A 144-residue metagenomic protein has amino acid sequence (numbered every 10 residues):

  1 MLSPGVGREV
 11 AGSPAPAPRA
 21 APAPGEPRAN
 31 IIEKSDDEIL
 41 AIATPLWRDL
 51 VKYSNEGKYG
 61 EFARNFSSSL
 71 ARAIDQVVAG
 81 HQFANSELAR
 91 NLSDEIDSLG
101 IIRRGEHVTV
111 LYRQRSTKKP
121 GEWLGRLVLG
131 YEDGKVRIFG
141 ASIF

Functional and structural regions predicted by a protein language model:
L2-E56: Short, low-complexity N-terminal intrinsically disordered segments enriched in polar/charged residues
S3-P4, D94, L129: Generic detector of low-complexity/intrinsically disordered segments and short hydrophobic N-terminal stretches
R8, R19, R28, R48 (+7 more regions): Arginine residue identity/basic-tract feature
S13-A20, G57-A63, R90-D94, S116-E122: Short, charge-rich amphipathic segments
K34-E38, F83-S86, D97-L99, V110-Q114 (+1 more regions): Short secondary-structure boundary micro-motifs
I42, A79-G80, L127, A141: Conserved short hydrophobic patches within well-ordered secondary structure
T44-P45, D49-N55, Y59-H107: Short solvent-exposed beta->alpha transition segments
G100-F144: Exposed beta-sheet edge and beta->alpha loop/turn motif
